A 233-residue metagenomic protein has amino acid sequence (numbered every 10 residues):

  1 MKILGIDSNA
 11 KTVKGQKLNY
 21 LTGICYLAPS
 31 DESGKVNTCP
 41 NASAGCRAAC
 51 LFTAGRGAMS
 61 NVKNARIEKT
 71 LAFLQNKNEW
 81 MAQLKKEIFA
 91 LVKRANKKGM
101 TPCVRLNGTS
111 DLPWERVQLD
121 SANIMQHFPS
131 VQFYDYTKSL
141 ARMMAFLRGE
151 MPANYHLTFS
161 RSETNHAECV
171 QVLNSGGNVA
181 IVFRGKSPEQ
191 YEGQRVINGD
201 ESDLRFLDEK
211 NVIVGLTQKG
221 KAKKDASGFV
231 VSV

Functional and structural regions predicted by a protein language model:
M1-V233: Class I S-adenosyl-L-methionine
